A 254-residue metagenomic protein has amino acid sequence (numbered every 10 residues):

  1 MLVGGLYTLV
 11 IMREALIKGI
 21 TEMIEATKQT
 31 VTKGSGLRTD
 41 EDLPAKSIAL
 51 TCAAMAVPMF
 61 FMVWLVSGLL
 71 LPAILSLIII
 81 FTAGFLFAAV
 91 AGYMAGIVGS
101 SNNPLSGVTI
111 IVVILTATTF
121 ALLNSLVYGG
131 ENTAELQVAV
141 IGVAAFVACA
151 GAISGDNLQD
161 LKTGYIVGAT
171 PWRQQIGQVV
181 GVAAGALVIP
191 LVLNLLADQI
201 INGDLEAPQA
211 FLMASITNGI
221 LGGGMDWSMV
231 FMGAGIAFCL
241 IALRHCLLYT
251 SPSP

Functional and structural regions predicted by a protein language model:
M1, T30, A73, I114-F146 (+1 more regions): Loop-to-helix junctions at membrane interfaces in multi-pass transport proteins
M1-V10, L50-W64, I80-A88, V113-F120 (+3 more regions): Hydrophobic core segments of alpha-helical transmembrane domains in multi-pass membrane transport and ion-translocation
G4-L16, A89-G107, A148-T163, A197-P208 (+2 more regions): Membrane-helix boundary/coupling elements in multi-pass transport proteins
E14, K18-A89, Y93-G96, I114-T118 (+1 more regions): Helix-loop-helix hairpins and the membrane-proximal interhelical loops of multi-pass alpha-helical transport proteins
V31-L43, I97-V108, Y165-G177: Membrane-interface segments at loop-to-transmembrane junctions
F60-L158, I166: Membrane-embedded translocation segments of transport machinery
V143, A150, S154-I241: Helix-loop-helix junctions within the multi-pass membrane cores of secondary transporters/permeases
Y249-P254: Conserved small/polar residues in nucleotide/adenosyl-binding loops
